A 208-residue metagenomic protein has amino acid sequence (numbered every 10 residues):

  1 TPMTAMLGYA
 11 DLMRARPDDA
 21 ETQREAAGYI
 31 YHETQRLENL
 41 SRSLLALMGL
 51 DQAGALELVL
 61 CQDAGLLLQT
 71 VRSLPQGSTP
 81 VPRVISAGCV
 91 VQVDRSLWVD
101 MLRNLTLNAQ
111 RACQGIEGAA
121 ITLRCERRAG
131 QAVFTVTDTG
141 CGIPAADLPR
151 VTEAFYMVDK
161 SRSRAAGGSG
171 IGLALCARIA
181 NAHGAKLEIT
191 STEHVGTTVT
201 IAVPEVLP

Functional and structural regions predicted by a protein language model:
R14-E21: Short acidic helix/loop segment immediately C-terminal to the autophosphorylated histidine in two-component histidine
H32-L37: Short alpha-helical segment of the dimerization/phosphotransfer core of two-component systems
D51-E57, V90-V93: Conserved micro-motifs of the catalytic ATP-binding
A109-C113: Short helix-loop "hinge" at the ATP-lid/N-box region of the Bergerat-fold HATPase_c
D138: Acidic ATP/Mg2+-coordinating residue in the GHKL
I143-M157: Short conserved segment of the HATPase_c
